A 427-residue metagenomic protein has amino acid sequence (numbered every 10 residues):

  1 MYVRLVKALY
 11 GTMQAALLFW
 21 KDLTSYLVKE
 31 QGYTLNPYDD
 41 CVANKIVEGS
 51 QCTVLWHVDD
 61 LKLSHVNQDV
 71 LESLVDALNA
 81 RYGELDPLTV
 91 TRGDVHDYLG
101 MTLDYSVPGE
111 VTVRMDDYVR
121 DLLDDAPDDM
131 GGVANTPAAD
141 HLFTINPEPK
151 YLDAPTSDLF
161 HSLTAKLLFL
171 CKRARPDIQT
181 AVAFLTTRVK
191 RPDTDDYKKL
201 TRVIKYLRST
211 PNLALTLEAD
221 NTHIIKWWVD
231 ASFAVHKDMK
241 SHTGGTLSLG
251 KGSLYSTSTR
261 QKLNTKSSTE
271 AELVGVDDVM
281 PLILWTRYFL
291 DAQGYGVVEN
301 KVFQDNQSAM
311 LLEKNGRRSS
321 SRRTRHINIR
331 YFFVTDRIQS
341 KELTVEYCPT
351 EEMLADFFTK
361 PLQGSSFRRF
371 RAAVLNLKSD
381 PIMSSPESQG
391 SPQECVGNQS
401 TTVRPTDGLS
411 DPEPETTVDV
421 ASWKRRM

Functional and structural regions predicted by a protein language model:
M1-M427: Long, low-complexity, charge-biased intrinsically disordered regions
